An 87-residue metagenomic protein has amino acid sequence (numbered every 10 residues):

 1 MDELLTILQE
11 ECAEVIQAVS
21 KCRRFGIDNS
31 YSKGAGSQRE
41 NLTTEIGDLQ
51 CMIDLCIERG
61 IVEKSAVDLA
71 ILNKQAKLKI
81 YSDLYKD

Functional and structural regions predicted by a protein language model:
M1-I46, Q50-D87: Flexible "arm" and connector segments at domain edges
